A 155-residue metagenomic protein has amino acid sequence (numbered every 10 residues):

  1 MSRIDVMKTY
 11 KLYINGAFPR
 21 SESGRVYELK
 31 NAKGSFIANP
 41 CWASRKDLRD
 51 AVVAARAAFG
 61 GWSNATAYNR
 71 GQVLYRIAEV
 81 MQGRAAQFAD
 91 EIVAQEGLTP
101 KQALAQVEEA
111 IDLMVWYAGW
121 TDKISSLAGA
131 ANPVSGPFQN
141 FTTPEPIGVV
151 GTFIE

Functional and structural regions predicted by a protein language model:
M1-I37: Hydrophobic face of amphipathic alpha-helices that form TPR/SEL1-like repeat modules and related alpha-solenoid
G16, G24, G97, G119 (+1 more regions): Glycine-centered flexibility sites
P19, L74, P100, D122 (+2 more regions): Short, flexible micro-motifs
N31, W42, P144: Conserved strand-loop elements at the edges of beta-sheets that form or border functional pockets
G34-S125: Glycine-rich loop-to-alpha-helix module at the N-terminal edge of alpha/beta enzyme cores
L127-E155: Conserved small-residue-rich beta-alpha loop and adjacent elements that most often cradle the phosphate/pyrophosphate
